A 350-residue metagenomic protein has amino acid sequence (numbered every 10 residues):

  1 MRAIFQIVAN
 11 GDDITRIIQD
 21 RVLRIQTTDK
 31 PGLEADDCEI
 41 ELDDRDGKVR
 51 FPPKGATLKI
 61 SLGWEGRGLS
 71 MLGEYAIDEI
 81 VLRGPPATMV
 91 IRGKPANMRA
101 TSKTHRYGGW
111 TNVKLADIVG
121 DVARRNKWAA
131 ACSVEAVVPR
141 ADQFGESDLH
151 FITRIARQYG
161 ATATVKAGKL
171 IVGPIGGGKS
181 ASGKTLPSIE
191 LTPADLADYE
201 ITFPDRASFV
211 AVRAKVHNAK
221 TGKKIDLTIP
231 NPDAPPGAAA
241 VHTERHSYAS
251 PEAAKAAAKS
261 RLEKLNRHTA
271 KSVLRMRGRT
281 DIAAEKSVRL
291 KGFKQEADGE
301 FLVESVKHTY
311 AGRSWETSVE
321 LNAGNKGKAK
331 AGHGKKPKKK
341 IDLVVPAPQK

Functional and structural regions predicted by a protein language model:
M1-M98: Assembly/oligomerization scaffold segments
R21, I25-R50, L196-K350: An acidic/polar, Gly/Ser/Thr-rich interaction patch typically located in mid-to-C-terminal regions of proteins
C38-E41, G93, H105-A131, Q143-K166 (+1 more regions): Amphipathic, non-transmembrane alpha-helical segments in extracytoplasmic/periplasmic proteins
E74, A116-V119, L149-T153, A211 (+2 more regions): Extracytoplasmic/secreted envelope proteins and their assembly/folding machinery, especially bacterial periplasmic
E74-R83, G108, G176-K179, F301-R313: Short, compositionally biased
T88-M98, V134-D198: Short beta-strand-centered interaction patches in the first periplasmic/extracellular domains of large envelope
R99-T104: Acidic/histidine-rich, surface-exposed loop or edge segments in extracytoplasmic proteins
D121-R125, A129-E135, K340-K350: Long, low-complexity intrinsically disordered regions
